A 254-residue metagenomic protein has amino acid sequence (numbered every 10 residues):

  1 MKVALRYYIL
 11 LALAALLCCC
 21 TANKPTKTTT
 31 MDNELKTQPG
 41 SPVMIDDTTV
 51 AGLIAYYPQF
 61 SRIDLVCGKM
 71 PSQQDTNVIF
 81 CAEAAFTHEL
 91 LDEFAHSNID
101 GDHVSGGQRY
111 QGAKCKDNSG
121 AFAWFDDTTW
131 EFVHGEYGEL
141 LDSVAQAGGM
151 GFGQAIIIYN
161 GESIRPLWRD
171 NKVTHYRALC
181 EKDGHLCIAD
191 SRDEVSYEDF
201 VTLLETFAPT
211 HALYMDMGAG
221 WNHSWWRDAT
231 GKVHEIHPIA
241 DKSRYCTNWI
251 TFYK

Functional and structural regions predicted by a protein language model:
M1-I9: Bacterial N-terminal signal peptides that target proteins for export
L17-C19: C-terminal motif of bacterial Sec signal peptides marking the signal peptidase cleavage site
T21-K114, A189: Zymogen propeptides
L91-E162: Active-site-adjacent helix-turn-beta-strand microarchitecture at beta-sheet edges that either contains or buttresses
A95-Q108, D170, E181, H185-E194 (+3 more regions): Conserved, well-ordered active-site substructure
N118-G120, V173-A178, C246-T247: Short glycine-rich loop/turn motifs
I156-A178, D183: Conserved beta-alpha junction segments in alpha/beta enzyme cores
